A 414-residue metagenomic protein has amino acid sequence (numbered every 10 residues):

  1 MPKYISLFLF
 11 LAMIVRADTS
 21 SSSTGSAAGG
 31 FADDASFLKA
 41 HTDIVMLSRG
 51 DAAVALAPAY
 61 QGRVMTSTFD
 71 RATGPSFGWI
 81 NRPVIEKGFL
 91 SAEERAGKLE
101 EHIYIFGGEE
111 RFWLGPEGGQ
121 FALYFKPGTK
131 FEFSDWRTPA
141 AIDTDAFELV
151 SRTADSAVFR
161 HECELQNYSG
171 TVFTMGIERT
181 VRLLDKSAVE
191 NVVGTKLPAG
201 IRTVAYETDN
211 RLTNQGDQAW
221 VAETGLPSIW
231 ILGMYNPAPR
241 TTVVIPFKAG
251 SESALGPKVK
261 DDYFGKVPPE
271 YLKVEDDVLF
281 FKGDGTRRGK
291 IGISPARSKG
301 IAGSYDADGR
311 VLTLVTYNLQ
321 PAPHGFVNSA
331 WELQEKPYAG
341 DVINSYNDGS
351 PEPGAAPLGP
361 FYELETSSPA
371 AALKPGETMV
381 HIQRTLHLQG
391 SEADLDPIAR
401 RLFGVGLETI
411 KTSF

Functional and structural regions predicted by a protein language model:
Y4-M13: Sec-dependent N-terminal signal peptides
V15-S23: Signal peptide processing junction and immediate N-terminal pro/mature segment of secreted/exported proteins
S22-G50: Short, Gly/Pro- and small/polar-rich lid/capping loops
S22-T24, A32-A35, Y124-V204, L358-P360: Extended, loop-rich substrate-binding clefts of extracytoplasmic carbohydrate-active enzymes
A40, V45-V54, P58-T66, D70-K126 (+2 more regions): A contiguous, surface-exposed recognition patch within enzymatic or periplasmic domains that forms
P58, H161, R179, E377-G390: Short, hydrophobic/aromatic-enriched beta-strand segments in well-ordered soluble domains
Y168, R182-E223, Y235-T241, K248-L255: Secondary-structure boundary elements
R400-F414: Short peripheral tails and domain-boundary helices/loops at the edges of structured domains
